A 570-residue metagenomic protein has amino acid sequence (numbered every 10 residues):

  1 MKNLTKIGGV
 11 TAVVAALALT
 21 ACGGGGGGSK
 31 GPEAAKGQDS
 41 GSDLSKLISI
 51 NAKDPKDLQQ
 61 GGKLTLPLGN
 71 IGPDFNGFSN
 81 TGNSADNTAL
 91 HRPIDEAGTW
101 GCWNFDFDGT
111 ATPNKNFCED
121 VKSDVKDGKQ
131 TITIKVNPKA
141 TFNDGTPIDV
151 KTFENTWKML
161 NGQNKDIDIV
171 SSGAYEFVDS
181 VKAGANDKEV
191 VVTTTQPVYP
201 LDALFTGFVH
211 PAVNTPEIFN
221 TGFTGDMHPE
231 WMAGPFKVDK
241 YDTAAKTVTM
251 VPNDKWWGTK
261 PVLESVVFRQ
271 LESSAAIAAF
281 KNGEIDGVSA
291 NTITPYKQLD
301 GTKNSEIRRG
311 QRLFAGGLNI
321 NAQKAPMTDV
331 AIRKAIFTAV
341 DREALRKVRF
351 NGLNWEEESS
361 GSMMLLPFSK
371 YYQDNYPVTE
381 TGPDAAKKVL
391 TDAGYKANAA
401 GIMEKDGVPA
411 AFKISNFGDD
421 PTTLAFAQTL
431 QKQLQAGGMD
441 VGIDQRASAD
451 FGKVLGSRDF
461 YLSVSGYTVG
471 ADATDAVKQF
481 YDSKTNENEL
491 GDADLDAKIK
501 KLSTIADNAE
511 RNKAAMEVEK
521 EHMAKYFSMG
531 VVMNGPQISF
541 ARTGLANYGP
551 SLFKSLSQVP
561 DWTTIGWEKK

Functional and structural regions predicted by a protein language model:
K30, L47-I48, V340-Y371, T422-Q431 (+1 more regions): Detector for C-terminal structural segments
Q59, T133-K135, I169-I218: Surface-exposed binding/hinge segments that line and control ligand-binding clefts or catalytic entry sites
L64-V125, W231-M232: N-terminal lobe/hinge region of extracytoplasmic solute-binding protein
A85, E96, W103-F107, T206-P261 (+2 more regions): Gly/Pro-rich hinge or "lid" segments in bacterial periplasmic/extracellular proteins
E119-D166, V191, P326-T328: Aromatic- and charge-enriched surface segment that lines or borders ligand/interaction sites
T243, K396-G466: Ligand/substrate-recognition segments at binding pockets and active sites
P252-Q298, D440-G442, S448: Ligand-site clamp/hinge motif
T328-T429, G566-K570: Append "and occasionally in soluble cytosolic enzymes with long acidic Gly/Pro-rich linkers
